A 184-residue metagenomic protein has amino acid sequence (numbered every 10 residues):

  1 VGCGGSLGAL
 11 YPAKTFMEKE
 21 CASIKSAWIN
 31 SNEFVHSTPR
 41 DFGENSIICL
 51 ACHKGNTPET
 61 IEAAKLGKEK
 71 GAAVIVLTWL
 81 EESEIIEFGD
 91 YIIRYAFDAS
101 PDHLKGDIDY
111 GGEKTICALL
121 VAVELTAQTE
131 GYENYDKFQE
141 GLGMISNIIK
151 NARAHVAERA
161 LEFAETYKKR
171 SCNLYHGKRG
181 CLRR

Functional and structural regions predicted by a protein language model:
V1, A51, N173-Y175: Short glycine- and Lys/Arg-enriched binding-loop motifs that mark or flank ligand-binding interfaces
C3-Y135: Glycine-rich phosphate-binding loops that contact phosphosugars or nucleotide phosphates
I93, D102-R184: Active-site phosphate/pyrophosphate-binding segments
